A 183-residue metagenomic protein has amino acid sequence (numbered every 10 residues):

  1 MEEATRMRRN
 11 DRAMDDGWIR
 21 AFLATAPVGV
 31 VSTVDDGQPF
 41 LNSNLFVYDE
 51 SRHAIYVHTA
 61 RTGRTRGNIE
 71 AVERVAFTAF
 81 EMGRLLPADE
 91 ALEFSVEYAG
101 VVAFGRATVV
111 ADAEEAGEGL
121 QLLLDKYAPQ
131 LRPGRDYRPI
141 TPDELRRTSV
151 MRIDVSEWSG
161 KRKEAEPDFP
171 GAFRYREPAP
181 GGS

Functional and structural regions predicted by a protein language model:
E2-D11, M82-S183: Charged, gly/pro-rich active-site loop segments
E2-V30: Short, basic/aromatic recognition patches
D15-A24, D35, E50-R52, A111 (+1 more regions): Hydrophobic/basic alpha-helical segments enriched in Actinobacteria
L23, N68-I69, L123, I153: A generic structural signal for nonpolar/aromatic side chains embedded in well-ordered alpha-helices
T25-R61, F77: Short beta-strand segments
P27, N42, S51-H53, A71-V75 (+2 more regions): A generic structural signal for short beta-strands and their flanking turns/coil linkers
P39-F40, N68-E70, A165: Short glycine/proline-enriched turns and hinge-like loops at secondary-structure junctions
T62-G67, A76, L85: Histidine-centered metal-chelating micro-motifs
